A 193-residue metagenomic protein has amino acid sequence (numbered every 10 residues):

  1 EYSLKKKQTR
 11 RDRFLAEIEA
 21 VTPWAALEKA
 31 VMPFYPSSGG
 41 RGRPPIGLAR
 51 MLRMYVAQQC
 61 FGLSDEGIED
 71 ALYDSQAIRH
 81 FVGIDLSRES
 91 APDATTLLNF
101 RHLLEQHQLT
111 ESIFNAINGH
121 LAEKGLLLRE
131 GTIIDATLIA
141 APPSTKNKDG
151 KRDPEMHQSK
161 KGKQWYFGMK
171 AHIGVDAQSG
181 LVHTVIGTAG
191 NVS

Functional and structural regions predicted by a protein language model:
E1-A25, K29: Charged, often Cys/His-bearing segments associated with DNA-binding zinc-finger transcription factors
P23, R43-L48, C60, R88-P92: Secondary-structure capping and boundary motifs in well-ordered enzyme cores
L27-A30, P44-I46, L63-L72: Short N-terminal amphipathic alpha-helices
M32-R43: Short, Lys/Arg-enriched N-terminal segment that forms or immediately precedes the first helix of a structured domain
A49, E66, D70-Y73, V82-G83 (+2 more regions): Polybasic low-complexity intrinsically disordered regions
R50-G62: Alpha-helical support elements that line or immediately flank enzyme active sites and cofactor-binding pockets
I78-H80: Short, solvent-exposed alpha-helical "recognition" segments
